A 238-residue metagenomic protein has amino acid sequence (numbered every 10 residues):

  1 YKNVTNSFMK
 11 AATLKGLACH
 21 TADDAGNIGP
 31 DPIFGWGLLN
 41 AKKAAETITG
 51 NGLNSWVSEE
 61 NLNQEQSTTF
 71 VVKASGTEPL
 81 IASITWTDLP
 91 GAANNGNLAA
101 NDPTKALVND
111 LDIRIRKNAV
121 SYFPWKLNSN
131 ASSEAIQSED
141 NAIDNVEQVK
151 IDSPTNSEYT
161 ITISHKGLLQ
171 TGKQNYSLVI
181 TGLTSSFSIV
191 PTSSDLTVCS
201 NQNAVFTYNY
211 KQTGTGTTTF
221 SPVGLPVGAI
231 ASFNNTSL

Functional and structural regions predicted by a protein language model:
Y1-I28: Hydrolase catalytic cores
K10-G16, T68, A100-L107, R114-K117 (+2 more regions): C-terminal edge strands of extracellular/lumenal beta-sandwich accessory domains
D23-G26, T87-L89, A119-V120, L168 (+1 more regions): Acidic glycine-/aspartate-rich tracts in secreted/extracellular proteins
G37-N109, L178-I189: Secreted peptidase-domain scaffold signal
L62, S138-I143, D152-P154, S200 (+1 more regions): Short proline/glycine- and polar residue-rich coil/turn motifs
S75-T77, T87-L89, K166, C199 (+1 more regions): Short solvent-exposed strand-capping/beta-turn motif centered on an Asx-Ser/Thr pair
P103-I143, A231: Surface-exposed beta-strand/loop patches in noncatalytic accessory domains and peripheral targeting/linker segments
K173-L238: Long beta-sheet-rich domains in secretory-pathway and surface-associated proteins
